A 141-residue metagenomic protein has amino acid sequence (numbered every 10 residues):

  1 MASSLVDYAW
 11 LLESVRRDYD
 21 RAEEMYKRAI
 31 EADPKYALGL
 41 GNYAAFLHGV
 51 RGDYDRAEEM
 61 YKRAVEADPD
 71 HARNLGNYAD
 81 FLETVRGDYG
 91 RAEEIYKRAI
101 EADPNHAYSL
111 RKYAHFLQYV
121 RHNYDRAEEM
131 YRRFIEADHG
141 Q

Functional and structural regions predicted by a protein language model:
S3-E13, L38-G49, R73-E83, Y108-Q118: Conserved alpha-helical positions within TPR/SEL1-like repeat arrays
Y19, Y54, D88-Y89, N123-Y124: TPR-repeat structural position
